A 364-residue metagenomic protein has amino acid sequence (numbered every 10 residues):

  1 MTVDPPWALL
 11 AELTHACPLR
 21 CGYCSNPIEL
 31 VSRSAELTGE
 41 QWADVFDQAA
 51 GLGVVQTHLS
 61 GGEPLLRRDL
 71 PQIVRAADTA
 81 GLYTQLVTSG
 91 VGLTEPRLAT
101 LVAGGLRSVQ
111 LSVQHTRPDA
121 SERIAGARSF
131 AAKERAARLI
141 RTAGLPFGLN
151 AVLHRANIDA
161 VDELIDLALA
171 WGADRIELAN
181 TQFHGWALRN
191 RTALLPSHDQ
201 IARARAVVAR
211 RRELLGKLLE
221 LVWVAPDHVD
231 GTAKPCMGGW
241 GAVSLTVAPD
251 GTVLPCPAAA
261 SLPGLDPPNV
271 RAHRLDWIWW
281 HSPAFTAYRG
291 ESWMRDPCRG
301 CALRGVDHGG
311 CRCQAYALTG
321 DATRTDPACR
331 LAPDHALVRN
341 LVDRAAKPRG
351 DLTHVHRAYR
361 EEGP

Functional and structural regions predicted by a protein language model:
M1-G104, S108: Conserved alpha-helical substructure of the radical SAM core
E29, G62, Q114, T181 (+1 more regions): Flexible loop residues that form catalytic and substrate-binding hotspots at small-molecule/glycan-binding clefts
S32, A103-G104, S108, S112-H273: Radical SAM enzyme [4Fe-4S]-AdoMet core and its adjacent flexible, acidic and glycine-rich loops/tails across
E36-E40, A127-A131, S292: Conserved phosphate-coordination/catalytic loops
L37, R68, R128, A156-D159 (+1 more regions): Residue-level signal for the nucleotide or nucleotide-sugar donor/cofactor binding architecture
V45-G61, D326-P364: Short Fe-S-cluster ligation motifs
V222-A336: Accessory C-terminal segments flanking Radical SAM cores
